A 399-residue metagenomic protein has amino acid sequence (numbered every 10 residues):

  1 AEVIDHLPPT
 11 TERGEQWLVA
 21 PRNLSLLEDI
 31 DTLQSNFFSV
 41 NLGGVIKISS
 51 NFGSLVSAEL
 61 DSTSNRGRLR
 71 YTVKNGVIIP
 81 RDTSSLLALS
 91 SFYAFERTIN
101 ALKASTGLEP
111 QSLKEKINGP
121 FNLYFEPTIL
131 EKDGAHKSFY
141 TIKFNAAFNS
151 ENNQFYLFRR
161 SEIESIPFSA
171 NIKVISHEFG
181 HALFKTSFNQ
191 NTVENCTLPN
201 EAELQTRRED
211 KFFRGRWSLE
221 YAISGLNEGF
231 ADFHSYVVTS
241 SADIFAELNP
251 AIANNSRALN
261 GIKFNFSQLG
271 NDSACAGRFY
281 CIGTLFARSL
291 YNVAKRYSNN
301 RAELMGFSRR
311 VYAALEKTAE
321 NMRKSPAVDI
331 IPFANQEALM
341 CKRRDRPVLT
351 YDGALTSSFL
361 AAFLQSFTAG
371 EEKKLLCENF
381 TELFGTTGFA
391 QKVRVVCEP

Functional and structural regions predicted by a protein language model:
A1-F148, S161-E164, K185, N189-P199 (+2 more regions): Acidic/polar low-complexity interaction segments
I46-N51, L55-A94, I99-N100, A104-T106 (+1 more regions): Extracellular low-complexity, Gly/Ser/Thr-rich intrinsically disordered linkers and protease-sensitive activation/hinge
S91-A94, I172, S176, I223 (+2 more regions): Hydrophobic (often cysteine-bearing) scaffold residues that line and stabilize catalytic clefts of nucleotide/cofactor
L157-I175, A222: Short pre-active-site segment immediately N-terminal to the catalytic Zn-binding motif
K173-Q190, E228-D232, Y236: Active-site recognition of the HExxH zinc-binding catalytic motif
Q190-V193, A242-I244, Y297-M305: Substrate-binding/catalytic groove segments of enzymes that remodel or degrade extracellular structural polymers
N200-L269: Post-HExxH zinc-binding segment in Zn-dependent metallohydrolases
